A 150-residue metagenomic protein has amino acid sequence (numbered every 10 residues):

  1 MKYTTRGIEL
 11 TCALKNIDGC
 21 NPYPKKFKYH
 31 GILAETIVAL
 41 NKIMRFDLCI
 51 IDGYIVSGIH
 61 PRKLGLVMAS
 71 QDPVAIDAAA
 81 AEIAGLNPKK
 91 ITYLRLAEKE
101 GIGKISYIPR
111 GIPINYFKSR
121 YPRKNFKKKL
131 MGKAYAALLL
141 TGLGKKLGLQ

Functional and structural regions predicted by a protein language model:
M1-Q150: Extended, low-polarity segments enriched in aliphatic/aromatic residues
